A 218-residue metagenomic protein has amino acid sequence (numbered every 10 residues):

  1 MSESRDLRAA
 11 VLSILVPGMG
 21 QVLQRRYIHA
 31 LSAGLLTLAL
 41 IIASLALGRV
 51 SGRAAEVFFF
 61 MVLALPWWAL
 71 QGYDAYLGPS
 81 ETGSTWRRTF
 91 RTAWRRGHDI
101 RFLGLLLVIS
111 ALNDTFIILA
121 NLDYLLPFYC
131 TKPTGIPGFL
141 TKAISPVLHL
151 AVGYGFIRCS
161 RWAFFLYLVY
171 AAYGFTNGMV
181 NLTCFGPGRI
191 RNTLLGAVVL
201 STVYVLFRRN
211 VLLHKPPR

Functional and structural regions predicted by a protein language model:
S2-L15, M19-R218: Topology signature of small-to-medium multi-pass alpha-helical membrane proteins
